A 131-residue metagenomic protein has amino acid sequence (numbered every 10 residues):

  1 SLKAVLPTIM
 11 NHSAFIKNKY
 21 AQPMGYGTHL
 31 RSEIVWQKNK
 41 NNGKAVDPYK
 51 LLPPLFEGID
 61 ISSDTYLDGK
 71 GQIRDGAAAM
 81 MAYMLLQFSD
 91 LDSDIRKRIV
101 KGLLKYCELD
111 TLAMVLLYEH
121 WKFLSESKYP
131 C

Functional and structural regions predicted by a protein language model:
S1-C131: DEDD superfamily 3′-5′ metal-dependent exonuclease/proofreading module
